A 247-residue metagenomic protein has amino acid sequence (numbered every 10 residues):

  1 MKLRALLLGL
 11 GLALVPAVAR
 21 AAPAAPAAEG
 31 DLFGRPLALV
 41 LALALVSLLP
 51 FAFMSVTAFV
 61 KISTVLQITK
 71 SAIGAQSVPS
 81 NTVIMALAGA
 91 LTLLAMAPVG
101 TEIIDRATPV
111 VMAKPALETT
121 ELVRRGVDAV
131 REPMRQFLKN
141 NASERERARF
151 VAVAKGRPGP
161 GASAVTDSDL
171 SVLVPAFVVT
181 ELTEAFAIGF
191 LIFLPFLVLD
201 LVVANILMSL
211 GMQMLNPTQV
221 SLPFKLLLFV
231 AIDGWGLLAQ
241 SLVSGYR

Functional and structural regions predicted by a protein language model:
M1-P23: N-terminal secretory/membrane targeting signals
R20-R247: Hydrophobic alpha-helical segments and their helix-loop boundaries in membrane and membrane-proximal proteins
